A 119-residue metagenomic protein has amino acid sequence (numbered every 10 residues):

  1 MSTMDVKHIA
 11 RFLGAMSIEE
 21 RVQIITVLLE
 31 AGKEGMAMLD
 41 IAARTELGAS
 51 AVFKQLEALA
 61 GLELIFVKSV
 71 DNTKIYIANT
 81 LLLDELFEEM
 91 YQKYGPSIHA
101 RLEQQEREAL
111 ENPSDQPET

Functional and structural regions predicted by a protein language model:
M1-I9, L29, T80-T119: Amphipathic alpha-helical dimerization/coiled-coil segments that flank or bridge DNA-binding/regulatory modules
M4-A51, S69, T73-L82: N-terminal helix-turn-helix DNA-binding core of bacterial DNA-binding proteins
Q23, F66, S97-R101: Short, polar/charged, Gly/Pro-enriched helix-capping and turn/loop motifs at alpha-helix termini and inter-helix linkers
A43, A60-G61: Alpha-helical residues within the helix-turn-helix
L56-E57: Short, hydrophobic-biased segments on the C-terminal half of alpha helices that form "recognition helices"
G61-V70: A short, conserved structural fragment
